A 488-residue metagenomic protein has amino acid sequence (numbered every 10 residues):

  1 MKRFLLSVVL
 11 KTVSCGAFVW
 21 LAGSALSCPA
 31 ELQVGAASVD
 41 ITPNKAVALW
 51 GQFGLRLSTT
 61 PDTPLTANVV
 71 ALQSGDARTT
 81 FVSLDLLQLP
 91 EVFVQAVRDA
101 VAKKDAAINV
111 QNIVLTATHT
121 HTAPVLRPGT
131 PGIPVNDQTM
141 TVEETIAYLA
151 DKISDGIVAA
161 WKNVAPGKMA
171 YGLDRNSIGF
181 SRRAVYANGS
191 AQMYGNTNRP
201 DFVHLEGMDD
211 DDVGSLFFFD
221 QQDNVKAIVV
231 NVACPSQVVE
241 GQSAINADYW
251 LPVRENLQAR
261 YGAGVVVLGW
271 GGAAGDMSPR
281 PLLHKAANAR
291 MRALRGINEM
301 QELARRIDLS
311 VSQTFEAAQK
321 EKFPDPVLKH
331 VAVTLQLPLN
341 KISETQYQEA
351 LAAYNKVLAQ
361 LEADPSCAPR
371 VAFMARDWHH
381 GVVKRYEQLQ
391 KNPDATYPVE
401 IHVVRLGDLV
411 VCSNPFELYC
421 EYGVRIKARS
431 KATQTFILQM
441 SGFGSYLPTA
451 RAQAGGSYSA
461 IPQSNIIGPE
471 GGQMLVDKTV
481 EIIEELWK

Functional and structural regions predicted by a protein language model:
M1-V8: N-terminal secretory signal peptides that target proteins for export/translocation
F4, A22-L26, V114: A subset of signal/propeptide-processing and intrinsically disordered low-complexity segments in secreted/extracellular
V9-A25: Bacterial N-terminal signal peptides
C28-V266, W270-E302, D308, F315 (+1 more regions): Conserved beta-alpha junction segments in alpha/beta enzyme cores
